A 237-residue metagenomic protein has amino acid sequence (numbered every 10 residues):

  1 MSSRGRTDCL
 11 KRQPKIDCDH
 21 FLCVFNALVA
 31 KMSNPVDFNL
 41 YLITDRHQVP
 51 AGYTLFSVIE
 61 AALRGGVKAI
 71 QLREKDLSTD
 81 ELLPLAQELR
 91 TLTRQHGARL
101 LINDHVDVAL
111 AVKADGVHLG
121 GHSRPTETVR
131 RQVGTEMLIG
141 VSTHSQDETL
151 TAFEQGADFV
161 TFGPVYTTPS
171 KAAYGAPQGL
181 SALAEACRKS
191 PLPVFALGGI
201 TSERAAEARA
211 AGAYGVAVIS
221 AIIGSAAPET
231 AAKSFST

Functional and structural regions predicted by a protein language model:
M1-K11, K15, L22-V29: Short, low-complexity, charge-dense intrinsically disordered segments
V29-R124, R131-D158, G175, E185 (+3 more regions): Conserved N-terminal beta1-alpha1 strand-loop-helix module at the mouth
R46-H47, Y166-T168: A short, flexible beta-alpha/helix-coil linker loop
G156, A211-Y214: As written
S170-A172: Glycine/threonine-rich flexible loop motifs
G179, A196-T201: Glycine-rich adenosine-cofactor-binding loop
A213-A221: Short, electropositive alpha-helical surface patch
